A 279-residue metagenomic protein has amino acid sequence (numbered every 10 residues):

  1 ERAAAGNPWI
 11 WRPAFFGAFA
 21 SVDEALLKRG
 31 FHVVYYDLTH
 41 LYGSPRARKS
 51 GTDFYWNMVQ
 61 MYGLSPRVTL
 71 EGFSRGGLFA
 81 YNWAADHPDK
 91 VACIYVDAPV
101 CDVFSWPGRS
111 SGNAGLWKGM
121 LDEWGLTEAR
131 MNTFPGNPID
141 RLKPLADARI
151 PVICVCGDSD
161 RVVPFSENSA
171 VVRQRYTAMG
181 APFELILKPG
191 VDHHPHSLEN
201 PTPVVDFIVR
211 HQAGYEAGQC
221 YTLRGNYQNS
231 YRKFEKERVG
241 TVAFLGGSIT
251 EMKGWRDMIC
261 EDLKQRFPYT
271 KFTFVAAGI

Functional and structural regions predicted by a protein language model:
A18-V34: Short amphipathic alpha-helix adjacent to the substrate-entry channel of hydrolases
Y42-G63, N82: Alpha/beta-hydrolase active-site loop
Y62-S74: Alpha/beta-hydrolase fold nucleophile elbow
G72-N82: Glycine-rich nucleophile elbow surrounding the catalytic serine of serine-hydrolase chemistry
N82-R130: Hydrolase active-site cap/lid region
N113-A170, Q174-T177: The feature captures the conserved acid-bearing segment of alpha/beta-hydrolase catalytic domains
V162, S166-E216: C-terminal catalytic histidine-bearing segment of alpha/beta-hydrolase fold enzymes
G214-L245, I249-F272: N-terminal secretory targeting modules
